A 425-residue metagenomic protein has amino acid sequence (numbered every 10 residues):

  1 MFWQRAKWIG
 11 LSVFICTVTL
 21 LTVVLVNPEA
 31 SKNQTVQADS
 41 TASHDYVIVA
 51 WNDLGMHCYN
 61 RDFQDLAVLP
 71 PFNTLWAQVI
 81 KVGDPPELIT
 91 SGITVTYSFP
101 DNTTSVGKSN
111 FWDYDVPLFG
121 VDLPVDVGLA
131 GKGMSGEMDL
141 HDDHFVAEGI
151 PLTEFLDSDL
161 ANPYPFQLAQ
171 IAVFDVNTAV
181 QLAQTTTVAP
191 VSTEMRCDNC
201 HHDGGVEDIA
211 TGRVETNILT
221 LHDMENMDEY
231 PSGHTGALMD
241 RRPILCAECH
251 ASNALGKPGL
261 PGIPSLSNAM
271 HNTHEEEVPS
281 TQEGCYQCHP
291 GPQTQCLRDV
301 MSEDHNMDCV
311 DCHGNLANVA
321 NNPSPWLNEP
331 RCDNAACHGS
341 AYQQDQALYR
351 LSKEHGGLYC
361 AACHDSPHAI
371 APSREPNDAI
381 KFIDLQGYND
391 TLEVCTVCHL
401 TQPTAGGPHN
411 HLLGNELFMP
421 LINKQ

Functional and structural regions predicted by a protein language model:
F2-F14: N-terminal Sec-pathway targeting helices
S12-V23: Bacterial N-terminal signal peptides
V23-A38: Sec-dependent signal peptide cleavage junction
Q34-T74, I80-T94, S98-N102, V180-G236 (+2 more regions): Short S/T/G/P-enriched beta-strand
P71-L75, P165-L168: Short, solvent-exposed loop/turn segments enriched in Ser/Thr/Gly
W112-E154: Extended, solvent-exposed segments with strong compositional bias
L152-S192, G204, S252-A254: Ser/Thr/Pro-rich, low-complexity mucin-like regions that serve as glycosylated stalks/linkers or repetitive adhesive
T178-A183, G205-L238, S252-F418: Inter-heme linker and motif-flanking segments adjacent to c-type heme-binding CXXCH motifs in c-type cytochromes
